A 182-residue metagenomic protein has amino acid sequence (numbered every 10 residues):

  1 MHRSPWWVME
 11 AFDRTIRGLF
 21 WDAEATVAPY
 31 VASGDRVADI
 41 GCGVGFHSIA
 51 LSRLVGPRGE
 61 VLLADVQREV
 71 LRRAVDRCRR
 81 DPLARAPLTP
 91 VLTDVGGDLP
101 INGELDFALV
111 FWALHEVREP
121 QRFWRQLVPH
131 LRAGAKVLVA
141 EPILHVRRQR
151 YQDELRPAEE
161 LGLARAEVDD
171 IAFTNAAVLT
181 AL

Functional and structural regions predicted by a protein language model:
W7-A25, V146-R150: Conserved SAM-binding loop and adjacent beta-strand
R17-D35, A50: Conserved alpha-helix/loop element of class I SAM-dependent methyltransferases that forms part of the SAM/SAH-binding
A38, V44-G97: Class I SAM-dependent methyltransferase SAM/SAH-binding core
G96-A108: A short acidic, Gly/Pro-enriched loop at the edge of an enzyme's catalytic core that lines a small-molecule cofactor
L105-R118: A short SAM/SAH-binding and catalytic strip from SAM-dependent methyltransferases
Q121-A133: A short glycine-rich, Lys/Arg-flanked "PGG" loop and its adjoining helix->strand segment in the class I
G134-E141: Conserved beta-strand signature within the Rossmann-like core of class I S-adenosyl-L-methionine
D170-L182: Core SAM-dependent methyltransferase catalytic element
